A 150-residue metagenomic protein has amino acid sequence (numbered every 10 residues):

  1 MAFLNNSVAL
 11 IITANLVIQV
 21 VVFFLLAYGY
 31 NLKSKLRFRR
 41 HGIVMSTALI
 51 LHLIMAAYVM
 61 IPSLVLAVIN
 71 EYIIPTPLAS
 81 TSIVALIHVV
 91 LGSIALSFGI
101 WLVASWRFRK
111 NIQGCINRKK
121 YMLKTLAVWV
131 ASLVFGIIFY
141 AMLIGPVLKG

Functional and structural regions predicted by a protein language model:
M1-G150: Alpha-helical membrane insertion/targeting regions
